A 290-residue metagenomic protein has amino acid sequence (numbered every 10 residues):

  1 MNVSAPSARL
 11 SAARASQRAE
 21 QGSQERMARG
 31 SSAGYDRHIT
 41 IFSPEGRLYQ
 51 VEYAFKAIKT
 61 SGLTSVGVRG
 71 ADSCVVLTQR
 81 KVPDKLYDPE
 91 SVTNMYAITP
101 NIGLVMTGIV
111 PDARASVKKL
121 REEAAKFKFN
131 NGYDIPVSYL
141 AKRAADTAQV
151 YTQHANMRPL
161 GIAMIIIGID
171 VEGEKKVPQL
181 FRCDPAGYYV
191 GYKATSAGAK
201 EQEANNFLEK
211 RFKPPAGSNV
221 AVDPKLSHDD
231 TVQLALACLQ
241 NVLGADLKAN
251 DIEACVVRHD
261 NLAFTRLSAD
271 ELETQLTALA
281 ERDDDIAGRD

Functional and structural regions predicted by a protein language model:
N2-D290: Long, low-complexity N-terminal extensions
